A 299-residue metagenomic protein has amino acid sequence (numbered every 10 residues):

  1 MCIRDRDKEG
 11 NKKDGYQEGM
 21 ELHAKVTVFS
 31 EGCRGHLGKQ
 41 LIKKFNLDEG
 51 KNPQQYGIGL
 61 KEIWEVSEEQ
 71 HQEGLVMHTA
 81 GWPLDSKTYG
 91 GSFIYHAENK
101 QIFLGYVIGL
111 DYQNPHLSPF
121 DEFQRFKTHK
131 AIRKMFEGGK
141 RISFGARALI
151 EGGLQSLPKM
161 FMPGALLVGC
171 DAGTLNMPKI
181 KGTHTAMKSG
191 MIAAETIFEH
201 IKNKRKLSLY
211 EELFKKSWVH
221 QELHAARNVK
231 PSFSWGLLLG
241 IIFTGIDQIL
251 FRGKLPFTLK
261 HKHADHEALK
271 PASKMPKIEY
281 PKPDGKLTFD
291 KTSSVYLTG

Functional and structural regions predicted by a protein language model:
R4-K134, T174, I192, T196: Predominantly flavin-linked oxidoreductase catalytic cores and closely associated redox partners
K51, N114, S156-K159, M177-T185 (+2 more regions): Alpha-helix capping and helix-loop boundary segments enriched in small/acidic/polar residues
A80, T88-S92, L149-S156, F289-T298: Glycine-rich, charged/polar anion/phosphate-binding loops that engage phosphate groups from diverse ligands
K134-G145, K202-L209: Flexible, glycine/charged-enriched surface loops at secondary-structure junctions
A146-M177: FAD-binding beta-loop-beta segment adjacent to the flavin cofactor pocket
F161, L167-D171, T183-I197: Extended, hydrophobic alpha-helical segments in both membrane/secreted and soluble proteins
G173-K179, M191, E195-L238: Active-site-proximal substrate-binding core of FAD-dependent oxidoreductases
V219-G299: Ferredoxin-type iron-sulfur electron-transfer modules and their immediate structural context
